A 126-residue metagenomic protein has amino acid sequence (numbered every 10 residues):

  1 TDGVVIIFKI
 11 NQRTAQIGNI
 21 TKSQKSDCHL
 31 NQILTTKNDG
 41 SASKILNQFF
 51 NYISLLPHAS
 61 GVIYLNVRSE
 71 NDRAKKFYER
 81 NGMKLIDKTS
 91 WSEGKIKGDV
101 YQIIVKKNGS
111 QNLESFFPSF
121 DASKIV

Functional and structural regions predicted by a protein language model:
D2-K37, S92-I96: Conserved acyl-donor/pantetheine-binding loop and adjacent beta-alpha core of acyl/acetyltransferases and related
I6, V100-K106: Short, well-ordered beta-strand micro-motif
T35, Y64-K75, W91-K97: Conserved beta-strand-loop-alpha-helix junction that forms the acyl-donor binding cleft
T35-S54, K76-R80: Conserved acetyl-CoA-binding loop-helix of GNAT-fold acetyltransferases
I53-R68: Conserved GNAT acetyl-CoA-binding A-motif
E79-K88: Conserved acetyl-CoA-binding loop of GNAT-fold acetyltransferases
N108-S110, E114-S115: Positively charged N-terminal leader segments that act as targeting/secretion signals
A122-V126: Non-Sec secretion/translocation targeting segments of pathogen effectors
